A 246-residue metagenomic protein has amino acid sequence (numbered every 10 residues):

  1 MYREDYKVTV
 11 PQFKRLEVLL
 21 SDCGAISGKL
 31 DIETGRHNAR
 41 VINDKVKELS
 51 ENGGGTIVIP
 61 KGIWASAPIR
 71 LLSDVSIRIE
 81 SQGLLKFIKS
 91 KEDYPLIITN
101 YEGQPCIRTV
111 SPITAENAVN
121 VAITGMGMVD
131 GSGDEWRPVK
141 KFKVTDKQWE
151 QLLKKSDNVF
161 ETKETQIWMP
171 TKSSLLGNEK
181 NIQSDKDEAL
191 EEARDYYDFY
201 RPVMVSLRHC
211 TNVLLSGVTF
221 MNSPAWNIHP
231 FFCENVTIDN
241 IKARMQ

Functional and structural regions predicted by a protein language model:
M1-Q246: Extracellular/periplasmic carbohydrate-active domains that bind, remodel, or depolymerize complex polysaccharides
